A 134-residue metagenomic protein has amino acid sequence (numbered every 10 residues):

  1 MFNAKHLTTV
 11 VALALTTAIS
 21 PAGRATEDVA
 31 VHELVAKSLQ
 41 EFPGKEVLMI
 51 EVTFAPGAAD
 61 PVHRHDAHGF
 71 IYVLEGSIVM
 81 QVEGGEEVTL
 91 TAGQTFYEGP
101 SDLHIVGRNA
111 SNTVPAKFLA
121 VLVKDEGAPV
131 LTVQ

Functional and structural regions predicted by a protein language model:
F2-L48, Q81, Y97, P115 (+1 more regions): A short, N-terminal "cap"/entry segment at the start of jelly-roll beta-barrel domains of the cupin/DSBH fold
E33-D66, A110: N-terminal targeting signals for Sec/Tat export/insertion, comprising classic cleavable signal peptides
L39, F54, G84-S101: Short acidic-glycine-tyrosine-enriched beta hairpin
G44-M49, H68, G85, S101 (+1 more regions): Extracytoplasmic
A59-P61, V79, F96, P100-N109: Histidine-centered metal-chelating micro-motifs
H65-G84, Q94: Glycine- and acidic-residue-biased ligand/ion/polar-headgroup-sensing regions
E87, D102-A128: Ligand-binding loop in jelly-roll beta-barrel domains
